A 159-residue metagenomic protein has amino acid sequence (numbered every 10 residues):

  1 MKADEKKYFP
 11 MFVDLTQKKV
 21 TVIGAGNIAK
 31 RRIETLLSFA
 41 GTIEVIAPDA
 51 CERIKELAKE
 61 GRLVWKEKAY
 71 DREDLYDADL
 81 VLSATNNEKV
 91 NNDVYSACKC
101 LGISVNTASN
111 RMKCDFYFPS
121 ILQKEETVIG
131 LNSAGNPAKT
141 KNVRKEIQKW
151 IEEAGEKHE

Functional and structural regions predicted by a protein language model:
K2-L15, F118-P119: A short, basic/flexible loop-to-alpha-helix module at the beginning of a structural domain
M11-E34, E159: Glycine-rich adenosine-cofactor-binding loop
Q17, Y76-D77: Alpha-helix C-terminal capping/helix-to-coil transition sites in glycosyltransferase folds
R31, F39-L57: NAD(P)-binding Rossmann-fold cofactor-contacting core
I43, W65, G102-V105: Hydrophobic beta-strand scaffold residues
E56-E73: Glycine-rich, highly charged phosphate/nucleotide-binding loops
L80-T85, N91-D115: ADP-ribose/adenylate-binding Rossmann-like module
P119-E159: Adenosine-phosphate binding glycine-rich loop
